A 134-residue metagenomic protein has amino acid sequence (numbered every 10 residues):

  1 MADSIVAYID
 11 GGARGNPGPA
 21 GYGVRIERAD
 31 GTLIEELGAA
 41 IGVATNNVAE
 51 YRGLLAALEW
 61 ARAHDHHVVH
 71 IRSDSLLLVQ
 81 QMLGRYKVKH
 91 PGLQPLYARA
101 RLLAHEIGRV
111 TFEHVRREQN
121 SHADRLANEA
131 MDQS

Functional and structural regions predicted by a protein language model:
M1, Q133-S134: Generic structural signal for short, solvent-exposed loop/turn connectors between secondary structure elements
M1-V48, E59-A63, H67: RNase H-like nuclease fold core
G12-N16, L54-Q133: RNase H catalytic domain
A49-G53: Loop-to-helix element that buttresses phosphate recognition and phosphoryl-transfer chemistry
